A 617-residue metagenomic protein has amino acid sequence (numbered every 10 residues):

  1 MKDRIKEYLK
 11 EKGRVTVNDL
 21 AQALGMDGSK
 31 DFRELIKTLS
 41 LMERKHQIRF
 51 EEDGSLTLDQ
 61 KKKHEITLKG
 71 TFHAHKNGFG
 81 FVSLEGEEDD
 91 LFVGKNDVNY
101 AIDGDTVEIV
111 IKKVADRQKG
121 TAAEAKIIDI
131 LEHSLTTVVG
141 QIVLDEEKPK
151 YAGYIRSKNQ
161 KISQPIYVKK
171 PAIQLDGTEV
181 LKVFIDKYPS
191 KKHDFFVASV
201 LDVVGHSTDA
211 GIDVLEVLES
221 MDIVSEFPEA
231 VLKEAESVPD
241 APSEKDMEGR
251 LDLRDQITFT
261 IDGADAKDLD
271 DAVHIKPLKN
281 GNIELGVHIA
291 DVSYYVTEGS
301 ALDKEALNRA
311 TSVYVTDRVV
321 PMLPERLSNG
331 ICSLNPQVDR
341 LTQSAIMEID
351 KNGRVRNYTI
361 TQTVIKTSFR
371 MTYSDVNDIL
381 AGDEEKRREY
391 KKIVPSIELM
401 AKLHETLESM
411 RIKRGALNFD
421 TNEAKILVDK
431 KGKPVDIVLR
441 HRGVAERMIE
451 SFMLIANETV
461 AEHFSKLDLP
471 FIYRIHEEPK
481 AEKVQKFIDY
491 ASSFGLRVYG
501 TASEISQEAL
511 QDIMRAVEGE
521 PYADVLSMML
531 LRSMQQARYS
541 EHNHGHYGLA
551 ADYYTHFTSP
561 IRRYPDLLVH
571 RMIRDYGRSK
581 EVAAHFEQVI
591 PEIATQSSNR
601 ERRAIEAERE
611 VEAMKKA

Functional and structural regions predicted by a protein language model:
M1, D31-E34, T38, A123 (+15 more regions): Helical mechanochemical/support elements of P-loop NTPase systems and associated helical scaffolds
M1-G286, S293-D339, R370, N377 (+1 more regions): Charge-lined substrate channels and their catalytic hotspots, especially those that engage the 3′ end of RNA
Y8, A23, K45, V98 (+21 more regions): Conserved, well-folded catalytic cores of nucleic-acid-processing and energy-transducing macromolecular machines
G13-V17, Q47-F50, G80, L135 (+19 more regions): Residue-level signal for secondary-structure boundary elements
L20, G54, L215, E229-K233 (+10 more regions): Short coil/turn segments at secondary-structure boundaries
M26, K30-R33, T459, E477 (+1 more regions): Structured C-terminal cores of nucleic-acid metabolism proteins
G94, V168, D202, D262 (+5 more regions): Feature marking long nucleic-acid-engaging regions of large polymerase/nuclease enzymes
R117, V214-V217, E234-V238, E305-L307 (+5 more regions): Charged, low-complexity, helix-prone segments enriched in Lys/Glu/Asp/Gln
